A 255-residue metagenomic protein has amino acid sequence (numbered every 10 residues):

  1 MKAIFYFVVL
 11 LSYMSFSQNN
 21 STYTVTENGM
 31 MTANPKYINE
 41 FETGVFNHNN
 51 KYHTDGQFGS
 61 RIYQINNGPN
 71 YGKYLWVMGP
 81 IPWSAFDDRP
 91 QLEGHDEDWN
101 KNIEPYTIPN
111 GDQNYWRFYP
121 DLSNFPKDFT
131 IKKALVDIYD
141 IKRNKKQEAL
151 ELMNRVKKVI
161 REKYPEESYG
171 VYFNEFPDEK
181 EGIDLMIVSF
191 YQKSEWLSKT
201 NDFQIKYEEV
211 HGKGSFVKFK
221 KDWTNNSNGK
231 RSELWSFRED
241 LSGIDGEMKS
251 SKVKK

Functional and structural regions predicted by a protein language model:
M1-Y23: Bacterial Sec-dependent N-terminal signal peptides
S17-K255: Short S/T/G/P-rich N-terminal loop/turn motif that feeds into the first structured element of a domain
